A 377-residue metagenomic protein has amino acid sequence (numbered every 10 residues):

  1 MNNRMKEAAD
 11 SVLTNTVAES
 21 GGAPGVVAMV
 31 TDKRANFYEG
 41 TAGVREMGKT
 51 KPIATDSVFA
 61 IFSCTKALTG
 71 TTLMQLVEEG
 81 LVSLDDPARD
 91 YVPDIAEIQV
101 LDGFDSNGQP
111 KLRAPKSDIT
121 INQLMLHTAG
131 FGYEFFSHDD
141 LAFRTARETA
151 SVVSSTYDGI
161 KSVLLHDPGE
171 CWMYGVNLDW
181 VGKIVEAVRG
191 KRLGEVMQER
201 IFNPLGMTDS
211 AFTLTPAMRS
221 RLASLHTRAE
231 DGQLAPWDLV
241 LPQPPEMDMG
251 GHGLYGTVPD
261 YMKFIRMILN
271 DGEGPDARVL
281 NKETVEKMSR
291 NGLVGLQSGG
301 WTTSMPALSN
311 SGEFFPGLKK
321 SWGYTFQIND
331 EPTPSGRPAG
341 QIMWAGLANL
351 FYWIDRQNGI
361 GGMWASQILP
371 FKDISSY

Functional and structural regions predicted by a protein language model:
N2-I61, L81-S83, E97-S106, L239 (+2 more regions): Short, conserved catalytic-motif segment at the N-terminal edge
M5, A9, I61, T65 (+5 more regions): Hydrophobic (often cysteine-bearing) scaffold residues that line and stabilize catalytic clefts of nucleotide/cofactor
A8-T14, A28, R34, A60-Y91 (+3 more regions): Active-site SXXK
N36-F37, L234, G361: Hydrophobic "anchor" residues
G40, Y352-W353, G359-L369: Short, well-ordered beta-strand elements
D90-G336: Short, surface-exposed loop or secondary-structure junction motifs that flank catalytic or metal-binding residues
Q341, A348-Q357: Short, surface-exposed beta-strand/loop micro-motifs that present aromatic residues
I368-Y377: Generic C-terminus detector
